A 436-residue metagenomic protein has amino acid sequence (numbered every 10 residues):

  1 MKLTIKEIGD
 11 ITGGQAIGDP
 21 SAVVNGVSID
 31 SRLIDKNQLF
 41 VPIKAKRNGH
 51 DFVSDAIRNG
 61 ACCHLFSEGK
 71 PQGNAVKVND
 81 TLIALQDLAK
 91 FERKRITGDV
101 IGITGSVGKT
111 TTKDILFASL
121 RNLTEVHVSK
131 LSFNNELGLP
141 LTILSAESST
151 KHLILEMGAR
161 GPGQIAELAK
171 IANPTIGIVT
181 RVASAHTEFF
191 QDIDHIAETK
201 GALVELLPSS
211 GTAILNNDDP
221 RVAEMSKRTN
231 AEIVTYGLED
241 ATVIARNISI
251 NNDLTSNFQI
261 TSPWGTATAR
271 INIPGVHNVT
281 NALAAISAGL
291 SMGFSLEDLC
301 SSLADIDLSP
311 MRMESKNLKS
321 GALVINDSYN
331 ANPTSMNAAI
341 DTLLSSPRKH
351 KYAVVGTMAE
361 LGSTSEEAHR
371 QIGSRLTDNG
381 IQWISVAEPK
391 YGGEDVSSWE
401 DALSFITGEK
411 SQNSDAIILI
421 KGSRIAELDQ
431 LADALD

Functional and structural regions predicted by a protein language model:
M1-D87, F91, P274, L344-K349 (+2 more regions): N-terminal leader/targeting and accessory segments in enzymes
E7-D10, A84-L215, R221-T229, A434-L435: Phosphate-binding loop of NTP-binding sites
I8, Q38, A56, L88 (+15 more regions): Residue-level signal for inorganic ion chemistry
K46-R47, S309-M311, S328-V396, S423: Active-site beta-alpha connecting loops in nucleotide-dependent enzymes
F66-G73, I178-L323, R348-K349, G373-W383 (+1 more regions): Acidic, Mg2+-coordinating active-site environments of NTP-dependent enzymes
I103, P310-E314, I425-L431: ATP-dependent carboxylate/acyl-activation modules
A146-S149, M292, S346-K349, E409-A416: Glycine-rich phosphate-binding loop signature in dinucleotide/nucleotide-binding domains
K170, A402-Q412: Short amphipathic alpha-helix with an adjacent loop that forms part of the alpha/beta core around
